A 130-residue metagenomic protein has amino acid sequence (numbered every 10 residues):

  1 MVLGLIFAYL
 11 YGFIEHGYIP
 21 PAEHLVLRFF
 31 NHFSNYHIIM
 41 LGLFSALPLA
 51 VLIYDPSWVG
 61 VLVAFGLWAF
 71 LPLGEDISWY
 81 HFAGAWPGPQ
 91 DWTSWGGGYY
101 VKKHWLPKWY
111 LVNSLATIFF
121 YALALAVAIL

Functional and structural regions predicted by a protein language model:
M1-L130: Aromatic-rich, lipid-facing transmembrane alpha helices and their immediate juxtamembrane interface loops in integral
